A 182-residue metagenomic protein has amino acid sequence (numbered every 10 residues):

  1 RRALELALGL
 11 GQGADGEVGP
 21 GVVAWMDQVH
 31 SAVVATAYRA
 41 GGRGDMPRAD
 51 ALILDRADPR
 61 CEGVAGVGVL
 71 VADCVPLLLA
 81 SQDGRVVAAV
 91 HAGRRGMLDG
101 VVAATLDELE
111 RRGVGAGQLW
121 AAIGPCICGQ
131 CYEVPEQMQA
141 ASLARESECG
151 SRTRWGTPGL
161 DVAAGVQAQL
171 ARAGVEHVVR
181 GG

Functional and structural regions predicted by a protein language model:
R1-G182: Active-site microenvironment for binding and transforming phosphate-containing groups
